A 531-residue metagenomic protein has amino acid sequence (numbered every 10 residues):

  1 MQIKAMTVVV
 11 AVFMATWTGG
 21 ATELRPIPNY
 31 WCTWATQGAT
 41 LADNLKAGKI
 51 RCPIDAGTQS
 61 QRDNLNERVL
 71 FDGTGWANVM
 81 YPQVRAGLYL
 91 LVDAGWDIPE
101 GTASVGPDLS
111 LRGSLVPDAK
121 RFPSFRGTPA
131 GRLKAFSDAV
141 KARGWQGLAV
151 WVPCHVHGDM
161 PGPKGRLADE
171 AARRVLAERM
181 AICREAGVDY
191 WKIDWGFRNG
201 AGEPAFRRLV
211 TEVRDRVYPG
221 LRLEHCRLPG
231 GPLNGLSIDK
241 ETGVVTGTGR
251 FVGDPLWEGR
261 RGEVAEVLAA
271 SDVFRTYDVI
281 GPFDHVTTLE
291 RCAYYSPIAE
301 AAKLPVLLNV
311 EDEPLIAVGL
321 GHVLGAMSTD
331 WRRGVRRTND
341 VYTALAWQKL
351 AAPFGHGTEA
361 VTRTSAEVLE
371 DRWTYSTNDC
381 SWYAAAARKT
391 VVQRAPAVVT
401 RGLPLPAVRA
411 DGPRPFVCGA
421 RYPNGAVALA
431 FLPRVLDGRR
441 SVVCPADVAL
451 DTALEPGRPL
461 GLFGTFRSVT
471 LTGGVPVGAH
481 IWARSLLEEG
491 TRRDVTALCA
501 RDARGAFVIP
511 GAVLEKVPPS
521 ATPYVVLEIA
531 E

Functional and structural regions predicted by a protein language model:
M1-T7: Bacterial N-terminal signal peptides that target proteins for export
T7-T16: Bacterial N-terminal signal peptides
T16-E23: Short boundary motifs at domain starts and secondary-structure transition points
E23, N29-T33, A39-G57, F206-V525: Active-site-proximal substrate-binding groove within the catalytic cores of carbohydrate-active enzymes
E23-L24, R143: A generic structural signal for short, non-catalytic loop/turn and secondary-structure boundary residues
W31, T36-A201: Aromatic-lined carbohydrate-binding/catalytic grooves of carbohydrate-active enzymes
L527-E531: Short beta-strand-to-coil "C-cap" segments at the C-terminal boundary of structured domains/repeats, marking
